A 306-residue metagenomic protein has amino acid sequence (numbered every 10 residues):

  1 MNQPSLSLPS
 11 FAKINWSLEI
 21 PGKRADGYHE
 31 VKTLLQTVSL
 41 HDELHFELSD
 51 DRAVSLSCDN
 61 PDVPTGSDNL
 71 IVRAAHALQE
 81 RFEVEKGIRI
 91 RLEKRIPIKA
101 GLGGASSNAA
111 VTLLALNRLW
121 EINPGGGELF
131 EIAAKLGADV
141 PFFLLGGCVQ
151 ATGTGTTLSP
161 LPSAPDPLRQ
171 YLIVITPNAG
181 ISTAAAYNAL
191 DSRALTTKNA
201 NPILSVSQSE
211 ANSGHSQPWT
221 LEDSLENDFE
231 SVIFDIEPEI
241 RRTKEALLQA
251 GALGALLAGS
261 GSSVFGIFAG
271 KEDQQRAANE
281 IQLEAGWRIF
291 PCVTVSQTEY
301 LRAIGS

Functional and structural regions predicted by a protein language model:
M1-A100, R118, I122-F130, T152 (+2 more regions): ATP-binding N-lobe of GHMP and related small-molecule kinases
W16, L44-F46, I71, A105 (+5 more regions): Residue-level signal for inorganic ion chemistry
L35-V38, A133, A246-L247, I281: Hydrophobic C-terminal alpha-helix "anchor/cap" residues
D42-F46, D139-F143, V149-Q150, V264-G266: Short beta-strand scaffold segments in enzyme catalytic cores
D50-D62, T112, A134, H215-E226: Short, basic/glycine-rich phosphate-binding loops at helix/coil junctions that contact nucleotide phosphates
G87, A109, L113-Q150, T154-T157: Contiguous, small/hydrophobic- and glycine-enriched helical/loop subdomains that border and often "cap" functional
R91-W120, A138, L253-F268: Glycine/serine-rich anion-binding loops at beta->alpha junctions that coordinate negatively charged ligand groups
L145, Q150-G254, A269-S306: Conserved, helical-rich catalytic subdomain that frames metal- and/or nucleotide-binding sites in enzyme alpha/beta
